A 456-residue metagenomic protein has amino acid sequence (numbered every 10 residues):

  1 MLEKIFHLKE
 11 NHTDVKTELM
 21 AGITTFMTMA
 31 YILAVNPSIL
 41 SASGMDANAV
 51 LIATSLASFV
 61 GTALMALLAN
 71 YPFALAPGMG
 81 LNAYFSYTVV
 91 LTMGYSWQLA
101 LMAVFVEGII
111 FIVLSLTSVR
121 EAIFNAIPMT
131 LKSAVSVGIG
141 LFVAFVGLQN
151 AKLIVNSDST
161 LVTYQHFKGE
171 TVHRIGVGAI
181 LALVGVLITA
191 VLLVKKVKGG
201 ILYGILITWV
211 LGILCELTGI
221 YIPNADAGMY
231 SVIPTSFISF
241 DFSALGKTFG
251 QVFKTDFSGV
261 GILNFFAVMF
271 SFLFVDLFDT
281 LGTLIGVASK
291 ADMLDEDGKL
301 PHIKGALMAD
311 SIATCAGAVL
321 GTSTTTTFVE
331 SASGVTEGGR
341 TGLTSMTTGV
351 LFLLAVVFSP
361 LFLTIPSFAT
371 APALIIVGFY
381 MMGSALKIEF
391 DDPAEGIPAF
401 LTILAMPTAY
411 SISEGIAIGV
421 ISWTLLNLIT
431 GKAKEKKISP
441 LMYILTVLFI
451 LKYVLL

Functional and structural regions predicted by a protein language model:
M1-A49, Q165-K168, I205, W209-I303 (+1 more regions): Helix-loop-helix hairpins and the membrane-proximal interhelical loops of multi-pass alpha-helical transport proteins
L2-N36, A57, G78-Y87, L91-I139 (+1 more regions): Helix-loop-helix junctions within the multi-pass membrane cores of secondary transporters/permeases
H12, K16, V184, F266-F270 (+3 more regions): Alpha-helical membrane-protein architecture signal
L19, I39, I123, G199 (+3 more regions): Residue-level signature of catalytic and energy-coupling elements of molecular machines, predominantly ATP/GTP-dependent
I23-A30, A63, L67, A144 (+4 more regions): Hydrophobic/aromatic residues within the transmembrane alpha-helices of Major Facilitator Superfamily
G44-A63: Loop-to-helix transition at the N-terminal end of transmembrane alpha-helices
S58-M79, I110: Juxtamembrane transmembrane-helix boundary signature
M93-V210, M346-L456: Membrane-embedded alpha-helical modules
